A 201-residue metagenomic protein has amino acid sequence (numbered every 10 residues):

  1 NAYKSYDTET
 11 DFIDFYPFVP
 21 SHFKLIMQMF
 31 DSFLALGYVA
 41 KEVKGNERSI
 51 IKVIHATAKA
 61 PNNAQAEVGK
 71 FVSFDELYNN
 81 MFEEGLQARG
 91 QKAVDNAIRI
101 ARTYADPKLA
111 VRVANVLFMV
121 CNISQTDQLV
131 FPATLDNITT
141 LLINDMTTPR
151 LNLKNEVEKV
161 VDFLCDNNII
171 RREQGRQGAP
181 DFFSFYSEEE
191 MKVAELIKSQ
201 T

Functional and structural regions predicted by a protein language model:
N1-A2, L164: Surface-exposed, charged/polar loop-rich segments that form substrate/cofactor-binding or regulatory interfaces
A2-A110, I123-A133, N144-L153, R176-Q177: C-terminal helical "lid" subdomain and adjoining coupling/linker elements of P-loop NTPases
I98-T201: Terminal-proximal interaction/regulatory segments of ATP-powered molecular machines
